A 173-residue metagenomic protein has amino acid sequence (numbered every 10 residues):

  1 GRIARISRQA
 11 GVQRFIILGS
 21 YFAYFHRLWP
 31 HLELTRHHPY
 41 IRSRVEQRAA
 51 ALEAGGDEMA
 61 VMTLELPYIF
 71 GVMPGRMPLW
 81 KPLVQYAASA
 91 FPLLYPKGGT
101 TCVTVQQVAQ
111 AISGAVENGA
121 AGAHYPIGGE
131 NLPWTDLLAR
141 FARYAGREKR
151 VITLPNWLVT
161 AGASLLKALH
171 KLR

Functional and structural regions predicted by a protein language model:
G1, V84-Q85, L169-R173: Short, intrinsically disordered, charge-balanced linker/junction segments flanking boundaries in proteins
R2-S43: Conserved Rossmann-fold NAD(P)-dependent oxidoreductase catalytic core, especially the SDR/UDP-sugar
I6-A10, E46, A50-A54, R140 (+1 more regions): Alpha-helical structural signal in soluble globular domains
V12, E58-A60, E148: A generic structural signal for alpha->beta connector loops
Y21-F22, Y68, N156: Conserved beta-strand edge residues that scaffold enzyme active sites
Y24-F25, G71, V159: Generic structural signal for helix capping and beta-alpha/helix-loop junctions
L28-H124, G128-E130: Oxidoreductase cofactor-interface core, primarily capturing Rossmann-like NAD(P)-dependent enzymes
V108-R173: Mid/C-terminal beta-alpha module of Rossmann-like enzyme folds, strongest in SDR-family dehydrogenases/epimerases
